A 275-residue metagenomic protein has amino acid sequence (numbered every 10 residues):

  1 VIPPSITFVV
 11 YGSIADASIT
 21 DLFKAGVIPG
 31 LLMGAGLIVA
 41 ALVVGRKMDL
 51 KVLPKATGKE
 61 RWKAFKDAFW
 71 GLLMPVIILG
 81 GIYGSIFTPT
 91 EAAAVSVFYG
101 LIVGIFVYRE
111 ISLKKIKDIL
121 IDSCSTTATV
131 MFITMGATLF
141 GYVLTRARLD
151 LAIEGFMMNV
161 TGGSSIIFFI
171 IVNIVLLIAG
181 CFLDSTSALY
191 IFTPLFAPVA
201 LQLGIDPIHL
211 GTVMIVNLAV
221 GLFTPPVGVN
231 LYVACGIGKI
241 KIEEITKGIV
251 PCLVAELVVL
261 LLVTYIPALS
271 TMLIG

Functional and structural regions predicted by a protein language model:
V1-G275: Alpha-helical transmembrane segments of multi-pass membrane transport proteins
